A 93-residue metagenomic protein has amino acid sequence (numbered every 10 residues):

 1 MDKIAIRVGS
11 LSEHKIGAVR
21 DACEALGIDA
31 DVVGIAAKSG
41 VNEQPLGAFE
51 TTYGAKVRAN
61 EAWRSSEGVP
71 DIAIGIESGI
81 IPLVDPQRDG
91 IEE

Functional and structural regions predicted by a protein language model:
M1-P70: N-terminal polybasic phosphate/anion-binding patch
N60-E93: Glycine-rich phosphate-binding loop
